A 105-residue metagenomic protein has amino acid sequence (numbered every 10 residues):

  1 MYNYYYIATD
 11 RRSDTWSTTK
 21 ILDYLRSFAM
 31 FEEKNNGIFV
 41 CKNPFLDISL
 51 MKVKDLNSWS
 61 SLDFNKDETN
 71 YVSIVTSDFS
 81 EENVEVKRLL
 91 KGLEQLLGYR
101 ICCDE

Functional and structural regions predicted by a protein language model:
M1-E105: Acidic (Asp/Glu-rich) sequence patches and key acidic residues that form negatively charged surfaces used
